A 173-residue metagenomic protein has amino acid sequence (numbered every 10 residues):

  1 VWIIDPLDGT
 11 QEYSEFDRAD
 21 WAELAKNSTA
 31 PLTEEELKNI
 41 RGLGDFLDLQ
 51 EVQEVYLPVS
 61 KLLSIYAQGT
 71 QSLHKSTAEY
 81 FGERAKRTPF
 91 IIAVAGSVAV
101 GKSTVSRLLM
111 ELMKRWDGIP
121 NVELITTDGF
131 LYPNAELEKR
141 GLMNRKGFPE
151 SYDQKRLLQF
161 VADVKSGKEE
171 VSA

Functional and structural regions predicted by a protein language model:
V1, P6, E170-A173: Short, intrinsically disordered, charge-balanced linker/junction segments flanking boundaries in proteins
D5-D8, Y13-I91: Extreme N-terminal, non-catalytic leader segments that precede Walker-type/kinase nucleotide-binding cores
L43-V55, E123-I125, F130-A173: Conserved nucleotide-sensing/catalytic segment adjacent to the nucleotide-binding pocket in NTP-handling enzymes
P58, L62-I65, L108, R156-D163: Amphipathic alpha-helical segments that form well-ordered structural scaffolds and often line/cohere around active
R87, A99-S103, P120, K146-E150 (+1 more regions): Short capping loops/turns at secondary-structure boundaries
I91-S97, E123-T127: Extended hydrophobic secondary-structure segments that form protein cores and membrane-embedded regions
V94-E111: Glycine-rich phosphate-binding P-loop
E111-E123: Post-Walker A helix-loop "phosphate-sensing" segment adjacent to the P-loop in P-loop NTPases
